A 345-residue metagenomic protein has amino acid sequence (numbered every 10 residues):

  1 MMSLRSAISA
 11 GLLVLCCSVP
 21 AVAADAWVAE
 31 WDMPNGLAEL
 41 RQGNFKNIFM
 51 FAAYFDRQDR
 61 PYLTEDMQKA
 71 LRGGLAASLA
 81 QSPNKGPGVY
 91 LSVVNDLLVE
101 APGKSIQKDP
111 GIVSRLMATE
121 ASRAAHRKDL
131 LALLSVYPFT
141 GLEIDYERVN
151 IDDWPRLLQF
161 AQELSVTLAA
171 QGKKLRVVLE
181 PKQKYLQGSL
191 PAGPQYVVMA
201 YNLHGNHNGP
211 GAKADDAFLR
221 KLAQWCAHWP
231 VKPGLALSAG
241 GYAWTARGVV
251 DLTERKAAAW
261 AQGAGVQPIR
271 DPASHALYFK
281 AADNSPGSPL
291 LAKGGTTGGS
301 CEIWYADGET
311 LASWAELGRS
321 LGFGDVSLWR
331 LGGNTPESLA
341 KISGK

Functional and structural regions predicted by a protein language model:
S9-S18: Bacterial N-terminal signal peptides
V22-A124: Glycan-recognition patch characteristic of GH18 chitinases/ENGases and related GlcNAc/peptidoglycan-binding proteins
A29-Q42, E120-S135, E180-Q187, D307-L317: Short, acidic/polar
P34-Q58, L130-L142, L317-D325: Catalytic domains of carbohydrate-active enzymes, especially glycoside hydrolases
R57-A70, W154-P268: Substrate-binding surface in catalytic domains of secreted glycosidases
V99-V113, A239-W314: Glycan-binding loop/region signatures in secreted carbohydrate-active enzymes
H126-R156, N202: Active-site groove signature of glycoside hydrolases
L291-G344: Extracellular low-complexity, Gly/Ser/Thr-rich intrinsically disordered linkers and protease-sensitive activation/hinge
